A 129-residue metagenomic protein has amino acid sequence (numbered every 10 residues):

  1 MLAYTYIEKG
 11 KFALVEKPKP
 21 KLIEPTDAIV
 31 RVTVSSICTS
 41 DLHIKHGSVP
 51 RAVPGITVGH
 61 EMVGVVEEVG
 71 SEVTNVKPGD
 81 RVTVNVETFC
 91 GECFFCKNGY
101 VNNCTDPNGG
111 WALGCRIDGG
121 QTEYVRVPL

Functional and structural regions predicted by a protein language model:
T5-F12: Extracellular beta-rich ligand/substrate-recognition surface
I7, K19-P20, V53-G59, A112-I117 (+1 more regions): Short Gly/Pro-enriched turn/cap motifs at secondary-structure boundaries
K11, S36-C38, N102: Active-site/binding-pocket entry motifs
P20-S35, S48-K97: Glycine-rich beta-strand-centered segment in the early N-terminal region that forms part of a ligand/cofactor-binding
S40-H46: Cytochrome P450 core scaffold surrounding the K-helix E-X-X-R motif and the conserved "meander" helix-loop region
E92-L129: NAD(P)H dinucleotide-binding glycine-rich loop of Rossmann-like/cofactor-binding domains, especially the beta1-alpha1
